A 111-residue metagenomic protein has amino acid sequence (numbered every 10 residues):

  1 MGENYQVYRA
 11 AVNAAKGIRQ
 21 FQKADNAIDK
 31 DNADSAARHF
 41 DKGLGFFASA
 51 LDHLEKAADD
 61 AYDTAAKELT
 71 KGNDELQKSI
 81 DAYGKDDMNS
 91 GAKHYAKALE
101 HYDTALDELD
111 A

Functional and structural regions predicted by a protein language model:
M1-A111: Long, charged/polar, soluble alpha-helical segments
